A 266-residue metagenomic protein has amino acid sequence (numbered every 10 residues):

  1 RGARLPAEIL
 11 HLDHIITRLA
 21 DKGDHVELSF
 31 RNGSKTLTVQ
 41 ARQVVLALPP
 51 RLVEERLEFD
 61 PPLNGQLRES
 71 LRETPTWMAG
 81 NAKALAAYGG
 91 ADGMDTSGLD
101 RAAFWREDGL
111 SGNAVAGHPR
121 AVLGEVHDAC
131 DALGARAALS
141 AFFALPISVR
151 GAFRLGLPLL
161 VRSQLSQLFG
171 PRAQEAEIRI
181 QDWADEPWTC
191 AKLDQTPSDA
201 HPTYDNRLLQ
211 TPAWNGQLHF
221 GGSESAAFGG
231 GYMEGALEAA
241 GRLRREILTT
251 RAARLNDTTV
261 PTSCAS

Functional and structural regions predicted by a protein language model:
R1-Q43, A47: Helical element adjacent to the flavin cofactor pocket in flavoenzyme catalytic cores
G2, L37, T74-W77, C130-D131 (+1 more regions): Short secondary-structure boundary/capping segments
H25, R31, R56, L63 (+1 more regions): Conserved flavin/dinucleotide-binding core of flavoenzymes
G33, P50, Y88-D92: Short loop segments at secondary-structure junctions
T38, N81-K83, A138: Intrinsic-disorder/low-complexity, polar/charged segments enriched in Ser/Thr/Lys/Arg/Asp/Glu/Gln
Q43-L67, A82-L85: Flavin (primarily FAD) binding-site architecture
Q66-R101: Central beta-strand plus flanking loop segment that forms part of the substrate or channel wall within the catalytic
